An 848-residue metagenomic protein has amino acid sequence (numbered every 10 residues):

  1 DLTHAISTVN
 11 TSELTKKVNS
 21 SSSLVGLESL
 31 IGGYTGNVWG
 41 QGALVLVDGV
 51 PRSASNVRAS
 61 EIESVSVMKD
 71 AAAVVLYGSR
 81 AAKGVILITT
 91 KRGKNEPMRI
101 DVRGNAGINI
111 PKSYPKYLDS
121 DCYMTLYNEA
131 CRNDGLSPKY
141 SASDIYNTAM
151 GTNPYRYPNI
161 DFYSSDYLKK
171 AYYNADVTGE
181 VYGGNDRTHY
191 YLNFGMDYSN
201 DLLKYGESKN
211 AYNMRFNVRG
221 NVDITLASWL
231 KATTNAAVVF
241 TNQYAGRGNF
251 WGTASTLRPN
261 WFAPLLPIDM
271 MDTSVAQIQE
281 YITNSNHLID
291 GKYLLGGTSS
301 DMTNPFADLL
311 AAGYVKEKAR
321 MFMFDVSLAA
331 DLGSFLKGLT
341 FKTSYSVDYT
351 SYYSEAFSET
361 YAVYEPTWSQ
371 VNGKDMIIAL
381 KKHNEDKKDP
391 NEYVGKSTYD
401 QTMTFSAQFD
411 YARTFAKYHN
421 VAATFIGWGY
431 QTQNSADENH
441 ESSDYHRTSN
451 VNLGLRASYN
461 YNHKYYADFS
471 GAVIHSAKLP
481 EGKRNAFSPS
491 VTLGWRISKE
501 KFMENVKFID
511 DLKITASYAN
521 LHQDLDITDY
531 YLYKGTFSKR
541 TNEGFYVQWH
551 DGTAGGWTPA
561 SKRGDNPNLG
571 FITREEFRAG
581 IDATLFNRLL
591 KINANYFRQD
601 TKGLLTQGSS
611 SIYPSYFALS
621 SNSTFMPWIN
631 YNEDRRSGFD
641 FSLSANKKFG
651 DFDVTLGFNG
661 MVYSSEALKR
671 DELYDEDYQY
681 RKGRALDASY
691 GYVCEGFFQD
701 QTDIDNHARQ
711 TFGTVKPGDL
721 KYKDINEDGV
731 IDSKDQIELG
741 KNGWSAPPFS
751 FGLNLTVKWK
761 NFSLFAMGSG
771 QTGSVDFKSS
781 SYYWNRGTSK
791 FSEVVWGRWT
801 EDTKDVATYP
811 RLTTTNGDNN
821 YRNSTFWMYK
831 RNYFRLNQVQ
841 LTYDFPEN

Functional and structural regions predicted by a protein language model:
D1-R219, K231-T233, T624: Short, small/polar-rich motifs associated with maturation and membrane association, primarily at protein termini
L24, F625-R635, D675-S689, G740-G752 (+3 more regions): C-terminal extracellular loops and terminal segments of Gram-negative outer membrane beta-barrel proteins
V45, Y459, I725, V757: Short aromatic-centered micro-motifs
V50-G93, S113-Y117, I160-T178, D197-N235 (+11 more regions): Outer-membrane beta-barrel proteins
D101-Y155, G248-N249, T253-T256, D529-Y531 (+2 more regions): Conserved small-residue
N221-L230, N235-F240, V275-T283, H287-D290 (+4 more regions): Extracellular/periplasmic, surface-exposed regions of secreted and cell-surface proteins
T303, A307, Q370-G373, T714-P717 (+1 more regions): Extracytoplasmic gating/loop element in the C-terminal half of outer-membrane beta-barrel translocons and assembly
K337, N742-F777: Glycine-rich, aromatic-lined ligand/substrate-binding cores of catalytic and carbohydrate-binding domains
